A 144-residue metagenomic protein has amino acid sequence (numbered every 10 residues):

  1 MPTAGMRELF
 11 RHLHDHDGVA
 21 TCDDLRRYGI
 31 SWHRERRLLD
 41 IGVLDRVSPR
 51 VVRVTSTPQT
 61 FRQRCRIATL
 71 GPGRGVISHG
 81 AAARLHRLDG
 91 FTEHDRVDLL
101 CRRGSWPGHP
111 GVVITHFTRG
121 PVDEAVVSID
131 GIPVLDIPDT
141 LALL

Functional and structural regions predicted by a protein language model:
M1-L144: Short gly/ser-rich loop at a beta-strand->alpha-helix junction or flexible surface loop bordering the NTP-binding
